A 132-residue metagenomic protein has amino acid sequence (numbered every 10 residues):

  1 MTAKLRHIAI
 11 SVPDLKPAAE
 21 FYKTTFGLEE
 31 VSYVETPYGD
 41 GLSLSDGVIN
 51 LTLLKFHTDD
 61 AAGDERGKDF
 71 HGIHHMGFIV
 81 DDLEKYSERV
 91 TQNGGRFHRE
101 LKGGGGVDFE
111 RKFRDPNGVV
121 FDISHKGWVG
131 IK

Functional and structural regions predicted by a protein language model:
M1-A19, I73-F78, S124-K132: N-terminal beta-strand motif that seeds the catalytic metal site of vicinal oxygen chelate
T2, A9-L51: Core segments of cupin and vicinal oxygen chelate
P17-E20, T24, E84-Q92, R96: Replace "anionic and nucleotidyl ligands
G39, D59-D64, R99, G130-K132: A short, acidic/glycine-rich surface segment
S43, S87-K132: Vicinal oxygen chelate
T52-L54, D122: Conserved beta-strand in the GNAT
R66-F70: Helix-adjacent hinge/juxtasegments
G72, M76-E84, V90: Mid-chain, well-packed structural core segment of small domains
